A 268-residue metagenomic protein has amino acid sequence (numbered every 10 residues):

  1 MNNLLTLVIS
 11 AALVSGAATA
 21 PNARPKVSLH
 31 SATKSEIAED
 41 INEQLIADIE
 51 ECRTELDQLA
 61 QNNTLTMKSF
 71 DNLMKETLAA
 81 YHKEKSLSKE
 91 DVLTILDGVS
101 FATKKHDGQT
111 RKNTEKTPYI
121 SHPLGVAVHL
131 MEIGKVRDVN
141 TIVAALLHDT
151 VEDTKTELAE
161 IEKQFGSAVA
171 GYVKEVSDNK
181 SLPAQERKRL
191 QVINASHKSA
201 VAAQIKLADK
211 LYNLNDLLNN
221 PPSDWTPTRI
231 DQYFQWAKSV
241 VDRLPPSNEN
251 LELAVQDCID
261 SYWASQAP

Functional and structural regions predicted by a protein language model:
M1-A23: Classical Sec-dependent N-terminal signal peptides that target proteins to the secretory pathway
I37-P268: Active-site helical microenvironments for divalent-metal-assisted chemistry
